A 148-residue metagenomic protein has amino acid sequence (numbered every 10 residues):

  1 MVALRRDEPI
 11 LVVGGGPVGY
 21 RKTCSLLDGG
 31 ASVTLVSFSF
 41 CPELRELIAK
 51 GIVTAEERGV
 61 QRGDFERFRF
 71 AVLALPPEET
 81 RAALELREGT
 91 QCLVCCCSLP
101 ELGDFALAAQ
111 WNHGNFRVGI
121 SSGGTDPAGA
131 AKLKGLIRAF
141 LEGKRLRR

Functional and structural regions predicted by a protein language model:
M1-C24, S37, G129, R148: Glycine-rich adenosine-cofactor-binding loop
R6, E66-F68: Alpha-helix C-terminal capping/helix-to-coil transition sites in glycosyltransferase folds
G16-V18, E78, G124: Residue-level detector of alpha-helix initiation sites
R21, G29-L47: NAD(P)-binding Rossmann-fold cofactor-contacting core
S37, A55-G59, S98: Short loop/edge segments at beta-strand edges and connector loops that shape dinucleotide/nucleotide cofactor-binding
E46-E66, A74: Glycine-rich, highly charged phosphate/nucleotide-binding loops
F70-L75, R81-A106: ADP-ribose/adenylate-binding Rossmann-like module
A109-R148: Adenosine-phosphate binding glycine-rich loop
